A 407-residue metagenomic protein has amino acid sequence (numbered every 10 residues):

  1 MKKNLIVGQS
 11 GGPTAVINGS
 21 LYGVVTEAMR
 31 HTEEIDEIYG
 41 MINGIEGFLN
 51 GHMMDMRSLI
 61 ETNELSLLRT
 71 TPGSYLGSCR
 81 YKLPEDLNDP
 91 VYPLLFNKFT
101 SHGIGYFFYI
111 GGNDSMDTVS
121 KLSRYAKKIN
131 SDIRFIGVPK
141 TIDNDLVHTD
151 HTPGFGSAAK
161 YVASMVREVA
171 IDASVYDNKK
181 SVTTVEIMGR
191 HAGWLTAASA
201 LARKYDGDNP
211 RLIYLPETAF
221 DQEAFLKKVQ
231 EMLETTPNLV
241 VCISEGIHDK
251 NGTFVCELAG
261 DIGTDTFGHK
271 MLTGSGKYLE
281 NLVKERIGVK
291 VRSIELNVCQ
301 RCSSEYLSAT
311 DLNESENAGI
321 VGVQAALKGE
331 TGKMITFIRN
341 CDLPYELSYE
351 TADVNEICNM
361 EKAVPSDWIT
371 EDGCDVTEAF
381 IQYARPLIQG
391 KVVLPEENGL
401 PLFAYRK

Functional and structural regions predicted by a protein language model:
M1-M53: N-terminal phosphate-binding or glycine-rich loops at protein starts, especially the Walker A/P-loop of NTPases
N4-G8, L68-Y81, K140-D150, K179-S181 (+1 more regions): Gly-rich Lys/Arg/Thr-decorated short loops/hinges at beta-loop-alpha junctions or inter-strand turns that position
S10-G12, M41-E46, R80-Y81, G112-N113 (+5 more regions): Short, ordered loop/turn segments at secondary-structure junctions
T14-V24, F48-L49, P84, Y92-P93 (+6 more regions): Short glycine/serine/threonine-rich phosphate/pyrophosphate-binding segments that cradle anionic phosphate groups
G51-G105, D114, I142, P153 (+1 more regions): Glycine-rich oxoanion-binding loops at beta->alpha junctions
K98, Y106-G111, D117-N130, I136 (+1 more regions): Accessory alpha-helical/coil subdomains and C-terminal extensions that flank or cap enzyme catalytic cores
C256-K407: C-terminal non-catalytic interaction/assembly regions of soluble proteins
